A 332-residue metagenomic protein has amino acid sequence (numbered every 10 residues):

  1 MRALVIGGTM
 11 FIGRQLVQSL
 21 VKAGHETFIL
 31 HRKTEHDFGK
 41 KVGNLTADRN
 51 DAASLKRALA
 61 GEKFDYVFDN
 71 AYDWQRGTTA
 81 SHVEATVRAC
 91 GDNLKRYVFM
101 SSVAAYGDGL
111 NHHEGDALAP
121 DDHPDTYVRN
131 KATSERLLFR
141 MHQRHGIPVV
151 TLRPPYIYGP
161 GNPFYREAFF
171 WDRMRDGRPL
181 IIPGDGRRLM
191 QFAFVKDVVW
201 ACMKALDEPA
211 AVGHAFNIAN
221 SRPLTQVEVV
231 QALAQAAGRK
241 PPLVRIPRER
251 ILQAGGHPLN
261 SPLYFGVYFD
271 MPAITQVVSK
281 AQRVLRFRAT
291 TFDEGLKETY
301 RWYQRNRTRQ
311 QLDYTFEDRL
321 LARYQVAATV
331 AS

Functional and structural regions predicted by a protein language model:
A3-A23: N-terminal Rossmann NAD(P)H-binding glycine-rich loop of SDR-like oxidoreductase domains
I6-G7, G159, P183-R188, F216-P223 (+4 more regions): Glycine-rich Rossmann NAD(P)(H)-binding loop
H36-G39, G43-D92, Y106: NAD(P)H-binding glycine-rich loop region in Rossmannoid oxidoreductase-like domains and their noncatalytic homologs
E84-A132, L137-R144, V150: Conserved Rossmann-fold NAD(P)-dependent oxidoreductase catalytic core, especially the SDR/UDP-sugar
R153-P154: Conserved SDR Rossmann-fold cofactor-binding beta-strand/turn motif
F164-F170, P183-L206, G213-H214, E228 (+1 more regions): Substrate-positioning beta->alpha
K204-F265, E298-Y300, Y314-R319, Y324-S332: Mid/C-terminal beta-alpha module of Rossmann-like enzyme folds, strongest in SDR-family dehydrogenases/epimerases
F265-S332: C-terminal amphipathic/interface module of NAD(P)-dependent oxidoreductases and related NAD-binding regulators
